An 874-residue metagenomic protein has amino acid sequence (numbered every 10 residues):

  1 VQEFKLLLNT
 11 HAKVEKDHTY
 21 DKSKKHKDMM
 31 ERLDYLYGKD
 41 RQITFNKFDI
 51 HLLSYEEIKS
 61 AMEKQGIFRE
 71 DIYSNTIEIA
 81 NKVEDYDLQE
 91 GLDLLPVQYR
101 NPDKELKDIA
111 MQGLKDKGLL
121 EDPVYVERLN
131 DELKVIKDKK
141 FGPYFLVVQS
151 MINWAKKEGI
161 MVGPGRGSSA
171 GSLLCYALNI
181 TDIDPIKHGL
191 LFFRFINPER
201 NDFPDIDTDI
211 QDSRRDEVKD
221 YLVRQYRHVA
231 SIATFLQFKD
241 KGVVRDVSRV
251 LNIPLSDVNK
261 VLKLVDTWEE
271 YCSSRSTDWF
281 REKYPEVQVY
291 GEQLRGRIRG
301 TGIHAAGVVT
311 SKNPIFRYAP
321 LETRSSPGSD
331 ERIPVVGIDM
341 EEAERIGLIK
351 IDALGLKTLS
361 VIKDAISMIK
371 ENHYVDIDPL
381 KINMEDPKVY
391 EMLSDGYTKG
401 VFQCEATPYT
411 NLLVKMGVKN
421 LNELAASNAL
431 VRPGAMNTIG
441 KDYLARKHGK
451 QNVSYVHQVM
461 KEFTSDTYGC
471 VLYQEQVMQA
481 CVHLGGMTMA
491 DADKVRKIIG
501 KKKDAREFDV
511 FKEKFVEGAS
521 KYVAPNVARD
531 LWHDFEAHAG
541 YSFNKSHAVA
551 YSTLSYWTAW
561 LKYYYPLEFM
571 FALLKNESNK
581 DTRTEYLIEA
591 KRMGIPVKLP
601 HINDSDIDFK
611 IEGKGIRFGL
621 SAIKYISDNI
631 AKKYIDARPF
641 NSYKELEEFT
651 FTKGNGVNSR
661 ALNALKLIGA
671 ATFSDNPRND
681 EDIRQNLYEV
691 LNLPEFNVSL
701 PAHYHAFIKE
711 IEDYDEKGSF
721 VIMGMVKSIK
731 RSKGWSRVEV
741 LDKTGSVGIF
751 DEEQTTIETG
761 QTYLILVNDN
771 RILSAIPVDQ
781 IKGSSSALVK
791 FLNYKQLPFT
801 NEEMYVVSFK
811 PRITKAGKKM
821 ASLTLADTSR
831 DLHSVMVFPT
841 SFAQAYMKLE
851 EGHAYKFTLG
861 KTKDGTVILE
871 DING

Functional and structural regions predicted by a protein language model:
V1-Y86, D202, S326: Alpha-helix N-cap/helix-start capping residues at coil-to-helix junctions, especially the first residue of tandem
K16, K22, R32-L36, D40-N46 (+4 more regions): Noncatalytic, beta-rich nucleic-acid-contacting surfaces in large DNA/RNA-processing enzymes
